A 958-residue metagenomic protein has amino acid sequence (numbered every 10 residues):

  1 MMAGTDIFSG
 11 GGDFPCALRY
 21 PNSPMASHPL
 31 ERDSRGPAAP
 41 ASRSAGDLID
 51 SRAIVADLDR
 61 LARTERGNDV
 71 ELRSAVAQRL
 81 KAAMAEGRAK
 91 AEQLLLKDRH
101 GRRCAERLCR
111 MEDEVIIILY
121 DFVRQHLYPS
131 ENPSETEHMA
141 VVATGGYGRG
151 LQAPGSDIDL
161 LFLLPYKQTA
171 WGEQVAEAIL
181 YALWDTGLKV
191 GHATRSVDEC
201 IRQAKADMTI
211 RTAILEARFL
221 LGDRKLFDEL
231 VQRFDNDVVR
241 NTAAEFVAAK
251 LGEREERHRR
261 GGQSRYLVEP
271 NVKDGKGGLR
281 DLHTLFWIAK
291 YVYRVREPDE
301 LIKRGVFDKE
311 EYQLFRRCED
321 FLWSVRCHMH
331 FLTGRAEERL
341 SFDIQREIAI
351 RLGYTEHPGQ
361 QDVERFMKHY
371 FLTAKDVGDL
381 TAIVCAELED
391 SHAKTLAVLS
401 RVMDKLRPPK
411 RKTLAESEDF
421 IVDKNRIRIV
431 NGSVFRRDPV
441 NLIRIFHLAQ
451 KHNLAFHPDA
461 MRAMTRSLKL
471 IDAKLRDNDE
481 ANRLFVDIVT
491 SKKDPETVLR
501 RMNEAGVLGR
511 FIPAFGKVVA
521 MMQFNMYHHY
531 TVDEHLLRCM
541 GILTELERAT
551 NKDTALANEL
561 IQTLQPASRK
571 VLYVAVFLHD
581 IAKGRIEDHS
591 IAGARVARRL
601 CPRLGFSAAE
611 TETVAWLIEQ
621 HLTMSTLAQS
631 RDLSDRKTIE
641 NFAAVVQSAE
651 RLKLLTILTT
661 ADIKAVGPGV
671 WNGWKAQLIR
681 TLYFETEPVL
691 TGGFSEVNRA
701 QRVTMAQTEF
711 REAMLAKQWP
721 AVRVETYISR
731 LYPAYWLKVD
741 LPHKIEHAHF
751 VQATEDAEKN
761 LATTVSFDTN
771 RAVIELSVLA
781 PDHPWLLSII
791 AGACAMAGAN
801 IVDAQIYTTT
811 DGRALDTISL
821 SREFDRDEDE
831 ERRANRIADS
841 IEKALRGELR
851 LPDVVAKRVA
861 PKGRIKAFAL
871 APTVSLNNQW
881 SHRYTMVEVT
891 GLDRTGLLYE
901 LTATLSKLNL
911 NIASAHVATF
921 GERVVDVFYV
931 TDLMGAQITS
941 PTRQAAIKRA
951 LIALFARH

Functional and structural regions predicted by a protein language model:
G4, F8, P24, A386 (+2 more regions): Sequence-structural signature of the catalytic-core scaffold of metal-dependent phosphohydrolases that act on
Y20, P24-A143, G150-Q152, S156-H528 (+1 more regions): Non-catalytic interface/linker regions that flank or bridge core catalytic/transmembrane domains
L127-E137, A193, H457-A460, R501 (+5 more regions): Acidic/histidine metal-binding catalytic segments
R149-V175, K303, R316, D320-W323 (+3 more regions): Divalent metal-dependent catalytic cores for phosphoryl transfer on phosphate-bearing substrates
F321-L322, Q360-I427, P495-T497, A505 (+2 more regions): Regulatory modules associated with amino-acid/nitrogen control
A473-A575, G584-S590, R595-P602, E612-A615 (+2 more regions): Long, K/E/R/D-enriched contiguous segments that form extended
